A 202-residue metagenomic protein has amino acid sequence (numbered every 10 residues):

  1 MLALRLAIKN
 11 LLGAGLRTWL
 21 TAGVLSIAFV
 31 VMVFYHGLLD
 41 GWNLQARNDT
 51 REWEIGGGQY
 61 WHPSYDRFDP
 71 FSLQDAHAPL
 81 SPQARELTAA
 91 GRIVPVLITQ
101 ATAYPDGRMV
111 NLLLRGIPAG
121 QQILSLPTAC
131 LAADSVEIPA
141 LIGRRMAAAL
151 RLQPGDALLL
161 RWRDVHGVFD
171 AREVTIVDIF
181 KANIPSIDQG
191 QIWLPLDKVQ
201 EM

Functional and structural regions predicted by a protein language model:
M1-R5, K9, D40, L44 (+4 more regions): Alpha-helical membrane and juxtamembrane elements of multi-pass inner-membrane transport and channel proteins
M1-V33, N43, E52: N-terminal Sec/SRP start-transfer signal
V30-L113, S135-V136: Hydrophobic, regular-secondary-structure patches
Y60, I93, L114-G116, A140 (+2 more regions): Generic preference for hydrophobic
R67, T99-A103, G120-Q122, A147-A149 (+3 more regions): Short beta-strands and strand-coil junctions in structured, solvent-facing domains, enriched
S72, I123-T128, A171, D188: Short, charged, solvent-exposed linker or helix-capping segments at domain edges/interfaces that act as flexible hinges
L112-L150: Short beta-strand boundary microenvironments
R115, L152-M202: Basic-flanked hydrophobic alpha-helices used for secretion and membrane insertion
